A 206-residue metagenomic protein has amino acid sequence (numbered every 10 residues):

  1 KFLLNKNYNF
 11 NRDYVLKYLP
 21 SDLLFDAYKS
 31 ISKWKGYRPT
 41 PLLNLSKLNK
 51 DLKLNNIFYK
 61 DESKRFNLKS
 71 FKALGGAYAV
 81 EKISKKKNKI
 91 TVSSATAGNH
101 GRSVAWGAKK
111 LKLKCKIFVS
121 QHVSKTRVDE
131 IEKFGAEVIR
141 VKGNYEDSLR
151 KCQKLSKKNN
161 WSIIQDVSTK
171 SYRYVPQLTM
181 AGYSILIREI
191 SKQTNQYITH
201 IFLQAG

Functional and structural regions predicted by a protein language model:
K1-G206: PLP-dependent amino-acid enzyme catalytic core
